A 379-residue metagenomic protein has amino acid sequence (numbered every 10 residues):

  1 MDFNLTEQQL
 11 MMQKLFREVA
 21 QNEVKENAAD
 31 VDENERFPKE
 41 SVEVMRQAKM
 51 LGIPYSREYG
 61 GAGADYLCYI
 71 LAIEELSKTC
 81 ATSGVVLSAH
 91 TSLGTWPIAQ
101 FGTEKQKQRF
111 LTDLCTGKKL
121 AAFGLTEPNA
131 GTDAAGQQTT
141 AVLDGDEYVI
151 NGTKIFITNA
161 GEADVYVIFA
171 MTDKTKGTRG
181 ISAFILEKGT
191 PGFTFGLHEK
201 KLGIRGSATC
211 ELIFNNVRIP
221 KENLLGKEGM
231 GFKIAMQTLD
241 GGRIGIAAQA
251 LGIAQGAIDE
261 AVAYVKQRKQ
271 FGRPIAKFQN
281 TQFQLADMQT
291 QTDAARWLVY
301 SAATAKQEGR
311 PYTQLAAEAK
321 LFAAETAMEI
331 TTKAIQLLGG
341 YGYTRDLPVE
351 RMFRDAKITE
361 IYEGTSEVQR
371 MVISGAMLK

Functional and structural regions predicted by a protein language model:
M1-A89, F101-Q106, C115-K118, D133-A134 (+3 more regions): Alpha-helical interface subdomain recognition
S92-Q100: Helix-loop "lid/cap" segments that line or gate small-molecule binding pockets
G117-L125: A short, Trp-centered hydrophobic/proline-enriched beta-strand micro-motif
N129-T132, F156-N159, D173-T175, K201-A208: Short Gly/Pro-enriched turn/cap motifs at secondary-structure boundaries
G136, G189-P220: Flexible, small-/acidic-enriched active-site or ligand-binding loops
D146-E147, N151-F195: A short core secondary-structure module
I155-A160, G203-I204, G241-G242, I358-Y362: Glycine-rich phosphate/pyrophosphate-binding beta-alpha loops
N215-I234: Long, acidic (Asp/Glu-rich), low-complexity accessory segments flanking structured domains
